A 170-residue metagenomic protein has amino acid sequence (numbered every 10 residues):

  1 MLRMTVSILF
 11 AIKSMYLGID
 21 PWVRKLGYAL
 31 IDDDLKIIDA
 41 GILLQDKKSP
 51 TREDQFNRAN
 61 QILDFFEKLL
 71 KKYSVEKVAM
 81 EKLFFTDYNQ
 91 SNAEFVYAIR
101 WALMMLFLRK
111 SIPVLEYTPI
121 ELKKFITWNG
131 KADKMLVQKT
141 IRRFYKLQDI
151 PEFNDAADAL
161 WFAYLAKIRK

Functional and structural regions predicted by a protein language model:
M1-M4: Methionine residue identity
V6-K170: Phosphate- and other anionic-substrate recognition elements at nucleic-acid/protein interfaces
